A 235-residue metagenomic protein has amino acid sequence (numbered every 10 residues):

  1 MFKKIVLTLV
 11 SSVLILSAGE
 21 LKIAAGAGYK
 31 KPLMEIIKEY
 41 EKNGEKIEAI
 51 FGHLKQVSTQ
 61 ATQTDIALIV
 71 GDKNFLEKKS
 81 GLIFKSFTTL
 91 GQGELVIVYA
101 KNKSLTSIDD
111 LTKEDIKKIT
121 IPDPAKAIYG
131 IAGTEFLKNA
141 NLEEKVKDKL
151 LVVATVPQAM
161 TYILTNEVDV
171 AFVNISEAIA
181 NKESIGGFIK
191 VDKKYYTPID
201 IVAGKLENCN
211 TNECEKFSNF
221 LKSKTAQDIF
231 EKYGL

Functional and structural regions predicted by a protein language model:
M1-F2, G28: Generic N-terminal leader/processing signal
F2-L9: Sec-dependent signal peptide recognition, specifically the positively charged N-region followed immediately by
V10-A18: Hydrophobic h-region of N-terminal signal peptides that target proteins for export in Gram-negative bacteria
A18-E39, K55-L235: Exported/periplasmic ABC-transporter solute-binding proteins
E20-K22, G44-E48: Residues at or immediately flanking beta-strands
K46-Q56: A short beta-strand-loop structural module common to alpha/beta enzyme folds
